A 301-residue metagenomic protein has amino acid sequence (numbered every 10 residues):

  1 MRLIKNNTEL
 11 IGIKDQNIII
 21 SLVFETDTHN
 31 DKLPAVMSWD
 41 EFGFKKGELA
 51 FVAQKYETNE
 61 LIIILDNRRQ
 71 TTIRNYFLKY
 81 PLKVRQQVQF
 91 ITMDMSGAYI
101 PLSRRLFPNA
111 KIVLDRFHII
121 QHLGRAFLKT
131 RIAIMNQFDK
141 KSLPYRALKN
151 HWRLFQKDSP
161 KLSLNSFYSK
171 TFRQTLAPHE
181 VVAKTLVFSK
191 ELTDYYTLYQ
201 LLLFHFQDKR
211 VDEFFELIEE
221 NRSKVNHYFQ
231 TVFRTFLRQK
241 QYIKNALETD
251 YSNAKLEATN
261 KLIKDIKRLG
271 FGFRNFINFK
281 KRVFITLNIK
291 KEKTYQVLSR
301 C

Functional and structural regions predicted by a protein language model:
M1-E48, Q86-V88, T92, I243-K244: Short, positively charged, Gly/Tyr-enriched micro-motifs that form contact patches at catalytic or ligand/partner
N7, K79-Y80: A generic secondary-structure signal
N7, L106, R125-A126: Residue-level signal for well-ordered alpha-helical positions
I11-D15, Y99, A110, F127-T130 (+2 more regions): A generic secondary-structure signal for well-formed alpha-helical elements
V23, K46-F51, Y56-N59, D66-R68 (+4 more regions): Acidic/histidine-rich catalytic cores and adjacent linkers of DNA breakage/strand-transfer/modification proteins
I119-K140: Short alpha-helix plus adjacent loop in nuclease-associated cores
